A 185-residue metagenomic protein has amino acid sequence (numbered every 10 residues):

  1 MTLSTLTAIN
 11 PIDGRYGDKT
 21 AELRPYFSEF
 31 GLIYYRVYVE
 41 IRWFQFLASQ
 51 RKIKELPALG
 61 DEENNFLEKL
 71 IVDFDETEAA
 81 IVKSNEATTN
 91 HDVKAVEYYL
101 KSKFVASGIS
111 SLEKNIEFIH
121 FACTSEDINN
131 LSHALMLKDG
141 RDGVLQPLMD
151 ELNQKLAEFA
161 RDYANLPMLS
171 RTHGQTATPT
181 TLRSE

Functional and structural regions predicted by a protein language model:
T2-E185: A helix-coil-helix interface module used to build multimeric assemblies and to scaffold catalytic/cofactor sites
